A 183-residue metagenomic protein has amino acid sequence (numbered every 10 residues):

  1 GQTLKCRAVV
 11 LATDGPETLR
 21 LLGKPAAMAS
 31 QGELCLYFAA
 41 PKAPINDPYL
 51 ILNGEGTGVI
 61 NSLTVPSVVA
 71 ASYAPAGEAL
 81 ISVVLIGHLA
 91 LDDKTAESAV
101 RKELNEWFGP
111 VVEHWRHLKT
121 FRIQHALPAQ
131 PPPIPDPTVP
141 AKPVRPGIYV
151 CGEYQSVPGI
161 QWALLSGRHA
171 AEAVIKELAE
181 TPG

Functional and structural regions predicted by a protein language model:
G1-S98, K102-W107: Mid-domain catalytic core of redox enzymes that form a hydrophobic substrate pocket/lid adjacent to a catalytic redox
A71-G183: Conserved flavin/dinucleotide-binding core of flavoenzymes
